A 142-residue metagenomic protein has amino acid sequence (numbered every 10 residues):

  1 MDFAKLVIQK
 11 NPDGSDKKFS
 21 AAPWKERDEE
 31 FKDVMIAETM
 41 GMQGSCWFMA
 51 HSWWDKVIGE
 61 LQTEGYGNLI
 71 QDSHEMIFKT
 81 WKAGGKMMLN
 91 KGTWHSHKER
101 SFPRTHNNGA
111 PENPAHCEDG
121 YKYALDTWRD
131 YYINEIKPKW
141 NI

Functional and structural regions predicted by a protein language model:
D2-Q43, R104-I142: C-terminal, non-catalytic tails of nucleotide-sugar-dependent glycosyltransferases
N11, G59, L69-I70, E99: Glycine-centered small-residue hotspots that permit tight backbone geometry or close packing
W24, W47, W53-W54, W81 (+3 more regions): A residue-identity detector for tryptophan
D28, H51, V57-I58, K98 (+1 more regions): Short, isolated positions within intrinsically disordered regulatory regions of eukaryotic proteins
G41-G59: Conserved nucleotide-sugar donor-binding and metal-coordinating catalytic region shared by glycosyltransferases
W53-V57, G65-T93: A short, conserved alpha-helix in the catalytic core of glycosyltransferases
K86-E99, T105-A110: Catalytic beta-strand/loop signature of glycosyltransferases that borders the donor
